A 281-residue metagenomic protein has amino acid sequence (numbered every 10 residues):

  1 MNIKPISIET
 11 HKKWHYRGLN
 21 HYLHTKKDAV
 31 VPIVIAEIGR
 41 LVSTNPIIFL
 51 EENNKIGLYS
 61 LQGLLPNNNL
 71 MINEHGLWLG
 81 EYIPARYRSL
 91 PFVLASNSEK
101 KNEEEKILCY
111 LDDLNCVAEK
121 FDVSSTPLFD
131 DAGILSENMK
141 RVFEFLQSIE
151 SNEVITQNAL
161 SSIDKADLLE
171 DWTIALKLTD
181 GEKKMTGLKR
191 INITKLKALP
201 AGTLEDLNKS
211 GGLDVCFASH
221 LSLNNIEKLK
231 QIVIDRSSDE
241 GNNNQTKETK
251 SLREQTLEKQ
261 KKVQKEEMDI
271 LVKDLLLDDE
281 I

Functional and structural regions predicted by a protein language model:
M1-G63: Short, extreme N-terminal leader segments that mark the start of a protein/domain
L23-D28, L65-G76, N152-N158: Short, basic/low-complexity N-terminal boundary segments at the transition from targeting/disordered tails
R40, A85-R86, D167-L169: Short solvent-exposed loop/turn micro-motifs enriched in small/polar/acidic residues
S43-N45, I83, L90, W172: Structural beta-strand/beta-sheet cores of well-ordered domains, especially the beta-sheet scaffolds that support
P46, P91-V93, K195: Short, surface-exposed charged micro-motifs
L50-N54, S96-N102, L178-D180: Short acidic-glycine loop/turn motifs at beta-strand connectors
G57-L128: Aromatic- and glycine-enriched beta-alpha-beta binding-site module
K101-I281: A contiguous, surface-oriented mixed alpha/beta subdomain in the mid-to-C-terminal portion of proteins that forms
